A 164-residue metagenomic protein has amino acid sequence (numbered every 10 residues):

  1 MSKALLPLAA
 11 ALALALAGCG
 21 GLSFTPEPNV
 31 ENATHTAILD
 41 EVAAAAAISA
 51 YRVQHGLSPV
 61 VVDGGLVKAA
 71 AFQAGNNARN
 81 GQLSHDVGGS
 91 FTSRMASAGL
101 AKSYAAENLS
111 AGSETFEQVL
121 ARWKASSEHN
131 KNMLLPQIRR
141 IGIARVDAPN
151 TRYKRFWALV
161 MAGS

Functional and structural regions predicted by a protein language model:
M1-C19: Sec-dependent bacterial lipoprotein signal peptides
A15-I38: Bacterial Sec signal peptide processing site at the extreme N-terminus
V30-E41, Q54-V62, N77-Q82, A105-S110 (+1 more regions): Second-shell loop/turn segments in exported
V42, A46-A50, G64, K68-G75 (+6 more regions): Solvent-exposed, polar/charged alpha-helical surfaces in well-ordered, non-transmembrane soluble domains, broadly
Q54-K68, G81-S90, A106, N130-P136 (+1 more regions): Surface-exposed patches in mature extracellular/periplasmic domains of secreted proteins
K68-E114: Short, surface-exposed glycine/acidic/tryptophan-bearing loops
A111-S164: Disulfide-stabilized extracellular recognition modules
